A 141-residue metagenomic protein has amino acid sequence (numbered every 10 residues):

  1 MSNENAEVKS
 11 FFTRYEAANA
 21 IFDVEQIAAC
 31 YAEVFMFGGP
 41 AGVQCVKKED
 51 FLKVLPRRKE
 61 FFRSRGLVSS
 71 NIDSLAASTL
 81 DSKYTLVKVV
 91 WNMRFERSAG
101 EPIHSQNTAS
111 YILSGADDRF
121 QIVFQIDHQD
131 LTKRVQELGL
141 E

Functional and structural regions predicted by a protein language model:
N3-F22, C30: Short, aromatic-enriched amphipathic alpha-helices that serve as compact interaction elements
N5, V24-A77, K83: A solvent-exposed, acidic/Ser-Thr-rich amphipathic alpha-helical stretch
V34, K88-E96: Generic short beta-strand segments
G38, V87-K88, V123: Beta-strand residues in well-ordered beta-sheet regions across diverse protein folds
F51, I72-S78, W91-M93, N107-S114: Hydrophobic/aromatic beta-strand elements that line small-molecule binding cavities or substrate pockets in beta-rich
A77-L86, L113-Q121: A short, structured loop/turn motif at beta-sheet edges
A99-G100: Outer-membrane beta-barrel domain signature
S105-G139: Short beta-strand edge/turn micro-motifs at domain boundaries
